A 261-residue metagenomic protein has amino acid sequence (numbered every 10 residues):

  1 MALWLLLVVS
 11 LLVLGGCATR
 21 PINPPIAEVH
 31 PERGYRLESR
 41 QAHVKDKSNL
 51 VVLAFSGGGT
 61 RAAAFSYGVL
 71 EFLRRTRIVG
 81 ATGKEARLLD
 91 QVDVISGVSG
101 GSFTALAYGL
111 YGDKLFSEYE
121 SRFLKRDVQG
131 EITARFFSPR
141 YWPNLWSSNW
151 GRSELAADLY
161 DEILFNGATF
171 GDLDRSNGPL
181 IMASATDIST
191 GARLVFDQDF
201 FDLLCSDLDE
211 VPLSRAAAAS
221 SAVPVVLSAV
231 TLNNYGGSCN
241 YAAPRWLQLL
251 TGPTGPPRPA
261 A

Functional and structural regions predicted by a protein language model:
W4-G15: Bacterial N-terminal signal peptides
G15-A261: Catalytic domains of lipid- and phosphate-ester/thioester hydrolases
